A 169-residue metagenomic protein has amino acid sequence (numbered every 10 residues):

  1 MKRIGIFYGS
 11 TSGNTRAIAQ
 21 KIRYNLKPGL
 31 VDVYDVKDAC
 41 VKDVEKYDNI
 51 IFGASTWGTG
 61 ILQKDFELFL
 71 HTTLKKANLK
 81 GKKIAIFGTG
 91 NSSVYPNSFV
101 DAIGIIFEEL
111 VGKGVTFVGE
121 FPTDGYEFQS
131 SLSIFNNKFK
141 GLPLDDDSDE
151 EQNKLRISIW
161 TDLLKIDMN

Functional and structural regions predicted by a protein language model:
R3, A17, N25, G29 (+2 more regions): FMN-binding flavodoxin-like domain, especially the glycine-rich phosphate-binding loop
I4-G9: Short, hydrophobic/glycine-enriched beta-strand segments
S12-G13: Glycine-rich NAD(P) Rossmann-fold beta1-alpha1 loop
D38-D43: Short acidic active-site motifs
